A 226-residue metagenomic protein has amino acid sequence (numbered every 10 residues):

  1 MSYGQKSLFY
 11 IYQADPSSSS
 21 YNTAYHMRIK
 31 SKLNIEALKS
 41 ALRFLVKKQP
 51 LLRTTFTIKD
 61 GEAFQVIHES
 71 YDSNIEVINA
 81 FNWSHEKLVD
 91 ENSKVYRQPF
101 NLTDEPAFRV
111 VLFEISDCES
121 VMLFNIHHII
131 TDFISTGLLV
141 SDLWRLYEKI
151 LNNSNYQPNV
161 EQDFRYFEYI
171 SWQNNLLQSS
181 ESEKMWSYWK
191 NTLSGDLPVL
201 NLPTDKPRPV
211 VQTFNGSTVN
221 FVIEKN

Functional and structural regions predicted by a protein language model:
M1-E69, N82-L176, K184, N191-P203: Acyl-group handoff/entry surfaces in thioester-processing enzymes
N22-H26, D72-I75, G216-T218: Short, solvent-exposed beta-strand edge segments and adjacent coil->beta transition regions
V77-A80, L112, I223: Short beta-strand/turn segments that mark the catalytic/cofactor-handling region of acyl-thioester transfer
P207-R208, Q212: Long intrinsically disordered, low-complexity regulatory segments
F214-K225: DNA breakage-rejoining catalytic core of tyrosine-based enzymes
